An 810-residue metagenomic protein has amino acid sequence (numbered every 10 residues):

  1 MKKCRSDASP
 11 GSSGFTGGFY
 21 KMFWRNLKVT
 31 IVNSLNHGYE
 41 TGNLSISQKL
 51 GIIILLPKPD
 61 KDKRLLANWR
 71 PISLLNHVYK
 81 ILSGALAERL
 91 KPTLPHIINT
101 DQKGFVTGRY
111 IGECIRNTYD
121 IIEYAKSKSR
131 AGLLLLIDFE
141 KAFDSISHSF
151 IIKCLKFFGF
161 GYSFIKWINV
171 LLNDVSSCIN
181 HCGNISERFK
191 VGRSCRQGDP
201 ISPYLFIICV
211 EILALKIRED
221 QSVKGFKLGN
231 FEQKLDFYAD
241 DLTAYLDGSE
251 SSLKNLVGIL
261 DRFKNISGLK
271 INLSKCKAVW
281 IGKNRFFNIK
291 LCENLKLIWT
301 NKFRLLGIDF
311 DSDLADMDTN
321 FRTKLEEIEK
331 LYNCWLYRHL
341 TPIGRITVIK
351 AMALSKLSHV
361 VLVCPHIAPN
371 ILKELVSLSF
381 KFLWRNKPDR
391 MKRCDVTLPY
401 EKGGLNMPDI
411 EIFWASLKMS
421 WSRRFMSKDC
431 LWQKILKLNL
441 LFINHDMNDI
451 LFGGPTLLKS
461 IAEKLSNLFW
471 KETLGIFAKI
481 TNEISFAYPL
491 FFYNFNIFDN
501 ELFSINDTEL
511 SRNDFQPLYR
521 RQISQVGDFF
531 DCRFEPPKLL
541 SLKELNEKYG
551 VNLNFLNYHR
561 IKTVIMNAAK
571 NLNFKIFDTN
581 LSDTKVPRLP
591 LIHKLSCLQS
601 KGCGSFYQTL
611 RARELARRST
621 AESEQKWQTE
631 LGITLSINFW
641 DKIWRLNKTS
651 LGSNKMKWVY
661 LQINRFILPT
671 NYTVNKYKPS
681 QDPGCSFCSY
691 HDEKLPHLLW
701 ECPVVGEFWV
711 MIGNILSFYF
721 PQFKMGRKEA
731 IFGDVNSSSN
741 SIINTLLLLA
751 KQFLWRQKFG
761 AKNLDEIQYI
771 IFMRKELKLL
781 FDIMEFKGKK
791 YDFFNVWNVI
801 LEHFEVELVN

Functional and structural regions predicted by a protein language model:
M1-I212, R727: Conserved pre-catalytic core of RNA-dependent polymerases
M1-S47, I53, E123-A131, S379-L451 (+1 more regions): Short, charged alpha-helical motifs in flexible N/C-terminal segments and linkers
R5-G18, R70, D138, L155 (+11 more regions): Short, conserved catalytic/metal-binding micro-motifs enriched in Asp/Glu and His
G11, L50-I53, R70, Q102-G104 (+10 more regions): Catalytic palm active-site di-aspartate
G183, I271-F303, M317: Short, conserved micro-motifs composed of acidic
N294-I367, N386, M419-C430: Basic, alpha-helical interaction scaffolds
P388-P669, Y677, A750, K758 (+2 more regions): Extended C-terminal regions of large enzymes
N675-I731: Short Cys/His-based metal-binding microdomains
